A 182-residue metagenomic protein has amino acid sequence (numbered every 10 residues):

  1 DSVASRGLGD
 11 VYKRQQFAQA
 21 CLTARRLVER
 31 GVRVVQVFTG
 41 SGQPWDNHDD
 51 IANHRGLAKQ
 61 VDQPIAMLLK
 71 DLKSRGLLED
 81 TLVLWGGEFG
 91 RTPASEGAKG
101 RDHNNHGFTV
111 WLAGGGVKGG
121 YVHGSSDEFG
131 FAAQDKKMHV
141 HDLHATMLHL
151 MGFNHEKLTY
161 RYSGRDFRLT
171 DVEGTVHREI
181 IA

Functional and structural regions predicted by a protein language model:
S5-A182: Ligand-binding pockets and gating/stacking loops
